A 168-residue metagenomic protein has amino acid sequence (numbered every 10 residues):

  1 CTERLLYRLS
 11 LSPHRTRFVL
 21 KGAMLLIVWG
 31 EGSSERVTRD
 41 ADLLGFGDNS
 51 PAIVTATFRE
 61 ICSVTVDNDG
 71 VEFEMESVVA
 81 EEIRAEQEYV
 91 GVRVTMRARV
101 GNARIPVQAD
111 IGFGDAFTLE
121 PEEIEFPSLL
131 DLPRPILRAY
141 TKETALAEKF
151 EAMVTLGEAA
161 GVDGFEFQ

Functional and structural regions predicted by a protein language model:
C1-Q168: Compositionally biased terminal segments of proteins
